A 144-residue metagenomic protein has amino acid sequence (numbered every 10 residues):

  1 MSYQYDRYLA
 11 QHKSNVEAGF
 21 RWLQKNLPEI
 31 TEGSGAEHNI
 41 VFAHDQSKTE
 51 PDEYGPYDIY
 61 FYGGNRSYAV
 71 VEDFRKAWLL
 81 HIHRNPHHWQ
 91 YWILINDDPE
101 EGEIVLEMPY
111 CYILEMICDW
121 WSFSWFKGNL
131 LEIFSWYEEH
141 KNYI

Functional and structural regions predicted by a protein language model:
M1-I144: Metal-dependent phosphohydrolase cores
